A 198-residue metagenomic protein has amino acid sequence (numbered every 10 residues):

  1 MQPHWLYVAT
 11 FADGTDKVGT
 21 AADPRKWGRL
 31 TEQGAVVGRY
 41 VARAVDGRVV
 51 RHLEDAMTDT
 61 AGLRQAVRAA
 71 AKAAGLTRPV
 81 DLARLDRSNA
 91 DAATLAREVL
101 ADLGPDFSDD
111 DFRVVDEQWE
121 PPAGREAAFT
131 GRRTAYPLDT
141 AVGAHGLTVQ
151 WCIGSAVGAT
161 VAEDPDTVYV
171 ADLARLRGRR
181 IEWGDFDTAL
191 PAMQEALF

Functional and structural regions predicted by a protein language model:
M1-F198: Non-catalytic accessory segments flanking enzymatic or RNA/DNA-binding domains
